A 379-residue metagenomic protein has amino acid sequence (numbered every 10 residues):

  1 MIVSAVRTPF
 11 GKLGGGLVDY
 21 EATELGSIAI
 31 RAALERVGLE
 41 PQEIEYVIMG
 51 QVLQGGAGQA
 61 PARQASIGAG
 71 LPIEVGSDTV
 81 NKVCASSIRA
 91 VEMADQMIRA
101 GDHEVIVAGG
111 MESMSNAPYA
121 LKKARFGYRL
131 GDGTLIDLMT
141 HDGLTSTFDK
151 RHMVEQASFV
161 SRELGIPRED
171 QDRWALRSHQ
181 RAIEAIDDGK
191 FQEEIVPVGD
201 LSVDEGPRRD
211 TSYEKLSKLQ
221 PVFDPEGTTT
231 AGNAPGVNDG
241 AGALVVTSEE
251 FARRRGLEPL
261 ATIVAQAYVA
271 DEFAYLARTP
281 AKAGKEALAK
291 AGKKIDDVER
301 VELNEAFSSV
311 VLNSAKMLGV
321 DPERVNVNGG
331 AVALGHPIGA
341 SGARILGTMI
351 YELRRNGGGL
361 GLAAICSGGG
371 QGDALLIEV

Functional and structural regions predicted by a protein language model:
M1-V52, G56-A57, P61-A65, A69 (+7 more regions): Conserved active-site "lid/cap" helical segment
M1-Y20, L135, E214-R278, K282-K285 (+4 more regions): Condensing-enzyme catalytic core mediating Claisen C-C bond formation in acyl metabolism
R7-T8, D19-Y20, L25-I28, R36 (+3 more regions): N-terminal extracellular/periplasmic Venus flytrap/periplasmic-binding protein-like
Y20, Q51-V105, T147-M153, D210-G236 (+3 more regions): Conserved catalytic cysteine-centered active-site region of acyl-thioester-dependent Claisen-condensing enzymes
V80-E112, S161-K190, A243-E250, A315 (+2 more regions): Active-site-proximal alpha-helical scaffold in enzymes
R99, V105-F159: Flexible glycine-/small-residue-enriched beta->alpha junction loops that bind anionic phosphate/pyrophosphate groups
E155-S158, F191-E194, L201, V264-A333: Active-site pocket-lining segment
